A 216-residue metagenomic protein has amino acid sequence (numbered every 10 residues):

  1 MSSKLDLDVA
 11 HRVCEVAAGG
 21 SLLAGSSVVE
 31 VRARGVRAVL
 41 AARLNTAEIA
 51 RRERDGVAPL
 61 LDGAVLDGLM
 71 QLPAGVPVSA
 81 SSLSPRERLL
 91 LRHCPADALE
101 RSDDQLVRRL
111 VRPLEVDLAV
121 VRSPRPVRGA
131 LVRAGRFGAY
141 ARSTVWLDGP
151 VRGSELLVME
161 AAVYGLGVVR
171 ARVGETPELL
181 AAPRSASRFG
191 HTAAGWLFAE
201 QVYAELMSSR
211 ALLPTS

Functional and structural regions predicted by a protein language model:
M1-L7: Short Lys/Arg-enriched alpha/beta "domain-start" segment
H11-G19, A24-V29, A33-L40, T46-V65 (+2 more regions): Non-catalytic C-terminal interaction segments of nucleic acid-processing enzymes
A17, E30-V31, P73, R101-D103 (+1 more regions): N-terminal secretory-pathway/extracellular module detecting exported/lumenal segments and adjacent signal-anchor/first
A17-G19, V78, S82-L89: Helix-enriched interaction subdomains in cytosolic or periplasmic regions, typified by TIR/SEFIR signaling/NADase cores
R37-E48, L106-R109, P113-P126, V132 (+2 more regions): Conserved catalytic cores of phosphodiester-cleaving nucleases, focusing on short active-site segments
R54-L83: Short amphipathic alpha-helical interface segments
L69, L83-L99: Basic amphipathic alpha-helical segments that dock to polyanions
V127, A141-T176: Nucleic-acid nuclease catalytic cores
